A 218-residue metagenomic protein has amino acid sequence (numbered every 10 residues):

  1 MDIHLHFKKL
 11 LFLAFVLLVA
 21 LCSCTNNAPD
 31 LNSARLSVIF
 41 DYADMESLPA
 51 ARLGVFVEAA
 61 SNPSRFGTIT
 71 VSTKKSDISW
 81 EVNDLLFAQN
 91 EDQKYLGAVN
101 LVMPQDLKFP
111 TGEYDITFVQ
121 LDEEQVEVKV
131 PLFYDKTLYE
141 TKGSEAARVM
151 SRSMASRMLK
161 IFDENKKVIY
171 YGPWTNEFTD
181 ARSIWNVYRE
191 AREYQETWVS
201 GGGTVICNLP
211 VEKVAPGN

Functional and structural regions predicted by a protein language model:
M1-C24: Sec-dependent bacterial lipoprotein signal peptides
C24-L36: Proline/serine/threonine-rich low-complexity linkers at boundaries of modular beta-sandwich domains
Y42-A50: Short, solvent-exposed loop/linker segments at the N-terminal edge of repeated beta-sheet extracellular domains
G54-A60, G143-F162: Short edge beta-strand/loop segments characteristic of extracellular beta-sandwich folds
V71-E81, F162-V168: Change "in extracellular beta-sheet-rich domains … of secreted and cell-surface proteins" to "in beta-sheet-rich domains
A88-P104, N176-N186: Aromatic sugar-binding surface patches on proteins that engage polysaccharides or sugar-phosphate polymers
F109-D122, R189-N208: Short, aromatic- and glycine-rich surface loops/edge beta-strands on solvent-exposed regions
V128-S153, V214-N218: Low-complexity, Pro/Ser/Thr- and charge-rich linker/hinge segments at domain boundaries
